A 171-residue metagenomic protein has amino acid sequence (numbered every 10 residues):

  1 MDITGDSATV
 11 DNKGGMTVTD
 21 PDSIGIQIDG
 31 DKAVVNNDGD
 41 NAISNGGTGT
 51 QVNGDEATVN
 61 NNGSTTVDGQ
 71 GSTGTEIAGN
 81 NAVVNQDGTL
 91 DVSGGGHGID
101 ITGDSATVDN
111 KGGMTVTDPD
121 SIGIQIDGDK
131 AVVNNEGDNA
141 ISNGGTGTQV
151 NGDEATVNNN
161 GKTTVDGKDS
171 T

Functional and structural regions predicted by a protein language model:
M1-D6, I24-G30, T48-D55, T73-N80 (+4 more regions): Glycine-rich beta-solenoid repeat tracts in large extracellular/virion proteins
A8-D22, V34-G46, T58, G63-G71 (+5 more regions): Beta-strand-rich solenoid/repeat architectures in extracellular/passenger domains of polysaccharide-targeting enzymes
